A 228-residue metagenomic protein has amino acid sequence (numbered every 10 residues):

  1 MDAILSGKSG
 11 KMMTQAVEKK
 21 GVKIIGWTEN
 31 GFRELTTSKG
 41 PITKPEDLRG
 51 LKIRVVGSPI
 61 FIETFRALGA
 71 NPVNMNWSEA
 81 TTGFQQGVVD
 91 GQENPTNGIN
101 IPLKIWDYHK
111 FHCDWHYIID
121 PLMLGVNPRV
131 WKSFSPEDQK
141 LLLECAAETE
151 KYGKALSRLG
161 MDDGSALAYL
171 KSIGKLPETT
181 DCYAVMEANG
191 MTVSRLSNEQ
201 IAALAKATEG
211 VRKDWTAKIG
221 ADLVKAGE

Functional and structural regions predicted by a protein language model:
M1, K11-E228: N-terminal secretory/targeting leader peptides
L5-S9: Core domains of carbohydrate- and sulfate-ester-processing enzymes
